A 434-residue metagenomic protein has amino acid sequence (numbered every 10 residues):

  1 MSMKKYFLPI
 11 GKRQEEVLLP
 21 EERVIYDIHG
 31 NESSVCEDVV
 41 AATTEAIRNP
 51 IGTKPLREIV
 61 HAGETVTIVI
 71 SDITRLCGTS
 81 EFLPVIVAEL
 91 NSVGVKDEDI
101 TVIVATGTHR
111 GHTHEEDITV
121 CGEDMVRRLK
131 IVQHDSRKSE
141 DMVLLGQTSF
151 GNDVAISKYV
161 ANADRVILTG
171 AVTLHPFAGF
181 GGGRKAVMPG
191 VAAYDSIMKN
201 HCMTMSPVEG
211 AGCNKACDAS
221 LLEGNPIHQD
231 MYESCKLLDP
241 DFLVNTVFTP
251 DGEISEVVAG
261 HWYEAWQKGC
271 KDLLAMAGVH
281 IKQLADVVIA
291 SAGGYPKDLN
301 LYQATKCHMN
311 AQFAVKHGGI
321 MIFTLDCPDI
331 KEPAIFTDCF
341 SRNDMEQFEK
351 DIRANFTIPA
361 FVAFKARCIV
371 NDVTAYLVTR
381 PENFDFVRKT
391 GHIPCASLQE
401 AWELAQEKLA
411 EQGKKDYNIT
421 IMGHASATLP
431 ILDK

Functional and structural regions predicted by a protein language model:
M1-A46: N-terminal amphipathic/basic leader segments beginning at the initiator methionine
I51-T67, S92-D97, L238, V279-A285 (+2 more regions): Glycine-rich phosphate/diphosphate-binding loops that line cofactor/substrate pockets in enzymes
T65-L76, T101-G107, I289-S291: Short glycine-rich or small-residue beta-strand-to-loop segments that form or flank ligand, phosphate, metal/Fe-S
L76-V95, A304-A314: Histidine-anchored nucleotide/phosphate-binding helix
H112-G181: An acidic, phosphate/nucleotide-engaging active-site surface
G212-Y295: Membrane-embedded hairpin module used as a gating/binding unit in multi-pass transport and secretion proteins
D298-L377: C-terminal catalytic subdomain
F361-A427: Internal helix-turn-beta structural module
